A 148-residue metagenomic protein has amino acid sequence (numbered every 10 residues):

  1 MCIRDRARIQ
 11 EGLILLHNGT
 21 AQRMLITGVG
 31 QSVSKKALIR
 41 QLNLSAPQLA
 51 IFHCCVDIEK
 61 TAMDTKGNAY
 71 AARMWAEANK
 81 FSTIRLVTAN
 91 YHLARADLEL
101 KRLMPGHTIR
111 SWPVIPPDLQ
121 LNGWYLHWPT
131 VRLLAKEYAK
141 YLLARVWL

Functional and structural regions predicted by a protein language model:
I3-W128: A structural signal for short, hydrophobic/glycine-enriched beta-strand patches
L126-L148: A transmembrane-helix-recognition feature enriched in membrane-embedded lipid enzymes and envelope glyco-/phospholipid
